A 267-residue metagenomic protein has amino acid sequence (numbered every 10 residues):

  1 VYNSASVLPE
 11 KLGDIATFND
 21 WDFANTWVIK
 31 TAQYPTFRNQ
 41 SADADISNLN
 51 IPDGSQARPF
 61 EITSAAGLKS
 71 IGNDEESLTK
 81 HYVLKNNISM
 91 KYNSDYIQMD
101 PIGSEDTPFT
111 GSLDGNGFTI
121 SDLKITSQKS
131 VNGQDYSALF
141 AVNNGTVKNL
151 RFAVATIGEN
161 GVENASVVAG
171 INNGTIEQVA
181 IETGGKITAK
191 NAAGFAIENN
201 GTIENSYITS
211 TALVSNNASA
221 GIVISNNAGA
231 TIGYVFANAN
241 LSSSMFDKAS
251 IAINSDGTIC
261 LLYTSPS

Functional and structural regions predicted by a protein language model:
V1-S265: Surface-exposed repetitive/solenoidal architectures
